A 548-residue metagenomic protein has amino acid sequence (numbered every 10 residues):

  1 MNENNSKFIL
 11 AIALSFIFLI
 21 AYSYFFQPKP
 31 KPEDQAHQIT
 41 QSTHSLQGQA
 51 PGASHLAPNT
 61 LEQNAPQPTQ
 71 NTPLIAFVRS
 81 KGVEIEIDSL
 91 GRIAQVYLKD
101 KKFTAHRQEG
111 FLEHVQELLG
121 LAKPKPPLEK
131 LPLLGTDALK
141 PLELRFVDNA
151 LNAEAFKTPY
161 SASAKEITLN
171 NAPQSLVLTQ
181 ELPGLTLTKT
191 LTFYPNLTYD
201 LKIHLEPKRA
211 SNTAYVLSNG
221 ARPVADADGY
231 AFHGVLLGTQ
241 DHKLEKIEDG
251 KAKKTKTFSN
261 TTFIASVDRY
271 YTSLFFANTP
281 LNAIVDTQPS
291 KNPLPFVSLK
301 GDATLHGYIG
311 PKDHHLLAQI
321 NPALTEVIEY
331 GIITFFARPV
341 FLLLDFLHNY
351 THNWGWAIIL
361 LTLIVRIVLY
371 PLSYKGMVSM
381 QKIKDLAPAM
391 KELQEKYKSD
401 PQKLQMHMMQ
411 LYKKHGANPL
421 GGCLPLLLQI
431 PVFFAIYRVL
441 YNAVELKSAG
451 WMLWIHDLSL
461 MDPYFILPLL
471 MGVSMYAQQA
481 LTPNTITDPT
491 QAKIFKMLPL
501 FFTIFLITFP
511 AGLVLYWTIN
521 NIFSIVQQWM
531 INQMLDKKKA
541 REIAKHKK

Functional and structural regions predicted by a protein language model:
M1-S42, I87, L201-L205, V216-Y230 (+3 more regions): Helix-loop-helix
E3, N64-P68, R79, E248 (+1 more regions): General structural signal for secondary-structure boundaries
S6, Q35-Q38, S45, L56 (+9 more regions): Short linear motifs in intrinsically disordered/low-complexity regions
A11, S15, Y24-V115, K548: Juxtamembrane extramembrane loops of integral membrane proteins
Q49, L56, N64-P66, K125 (+11 more regions): Selective for proline/serine-rich intrinsically disordered segments in cytosolic/nuclear regulatory regions
A53, A172, T485: Short, glycine- and charge-enriched coil/turn segments that flank and shape catalytic ligand pockets
Q63-A65, V177-T179, E445: Intrinsically disordered, low-complexity segments enriched in polar/charged residues with Gly/Pro, especially when
I75, R79-L324: Soluble non-transmembrane domains of integral membrane proteins
